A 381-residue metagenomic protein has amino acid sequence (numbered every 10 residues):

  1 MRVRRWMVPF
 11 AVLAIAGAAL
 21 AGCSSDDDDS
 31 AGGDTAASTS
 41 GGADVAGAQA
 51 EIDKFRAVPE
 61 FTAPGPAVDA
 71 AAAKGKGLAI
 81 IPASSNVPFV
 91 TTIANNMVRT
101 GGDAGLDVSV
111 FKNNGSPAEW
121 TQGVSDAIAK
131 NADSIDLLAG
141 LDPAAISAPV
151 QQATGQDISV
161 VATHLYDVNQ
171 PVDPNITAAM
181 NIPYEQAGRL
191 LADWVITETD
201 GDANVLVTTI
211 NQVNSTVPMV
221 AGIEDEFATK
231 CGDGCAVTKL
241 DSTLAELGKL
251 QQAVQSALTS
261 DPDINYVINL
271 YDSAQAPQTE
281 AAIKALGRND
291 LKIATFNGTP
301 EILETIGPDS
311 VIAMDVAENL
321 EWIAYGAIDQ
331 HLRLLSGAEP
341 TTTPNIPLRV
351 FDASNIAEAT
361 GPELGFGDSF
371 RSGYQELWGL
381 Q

Functional and structural regions predicted by a protein language model:
A21-T35: Bacterial lipoprotein signal-peptidase II cleavage site
A36-N96, T100, S109-T121, D126 (+3 more regions): Extracytoplasmic "Venus flytrap"
A37, G41, P143-A144, P149-Q186 (+3 more regions): Flexible loop/hinge segments that line or gate small-molecule binding clefts
A37-K76, F227-K230, N319, A324-Q381: Hinge/cleft segment of the Venus flytrap/periplasmic-binding protein
F61, W120, A178-V205, P218 (+3 more regions): Hydrophobic alpha-helical segments within soluble ligand-binding/sensing domains
T62-G65, V108-N131, K239-S260, Q275-Q278: Structural motif
L78, P82, N86, M97 (+3 more regions): An alpha-beta-alpha
G140-G155, I223, T243-T305: Hydrophobic alpha-helical
